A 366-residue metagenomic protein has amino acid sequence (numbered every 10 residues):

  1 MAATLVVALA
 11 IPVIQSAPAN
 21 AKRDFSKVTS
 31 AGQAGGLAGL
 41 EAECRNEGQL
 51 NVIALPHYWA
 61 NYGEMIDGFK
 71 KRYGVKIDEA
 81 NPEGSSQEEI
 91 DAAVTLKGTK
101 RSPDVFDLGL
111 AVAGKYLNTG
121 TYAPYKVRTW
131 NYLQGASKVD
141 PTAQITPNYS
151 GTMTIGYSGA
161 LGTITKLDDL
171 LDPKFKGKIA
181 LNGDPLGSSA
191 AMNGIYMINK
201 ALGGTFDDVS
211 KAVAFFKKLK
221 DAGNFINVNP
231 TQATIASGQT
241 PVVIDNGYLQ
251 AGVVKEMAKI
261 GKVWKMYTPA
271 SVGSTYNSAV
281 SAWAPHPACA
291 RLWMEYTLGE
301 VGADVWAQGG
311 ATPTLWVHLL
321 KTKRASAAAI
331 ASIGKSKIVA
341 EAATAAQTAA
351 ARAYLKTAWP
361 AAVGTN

Functional and structural regions predicted by a protein language model:
M1-E47, T365-N366: Short, low-complexity disordered leader/linker segments with a strong preference for bacterial N-terminal type II
A34-R45, P56-K76: Short, polar/charged alpha-helical segment
E43, E47, G68, R72 (+12 more regions): Structured segments of extracytoplasmic/periplasmic soluble domains in secreted or envelope-associated proteins
N51-I66, D78-V94, R101-Q239: Extracytoplasmic ligand-binding site segments that recognize negatively charged/polar headgroups
V112-K115, V242-G261: A ligand-binding cleft/hinge motif common to bilobed small-molecule-binding domains
G135, S150-M153, V213-K218, N224 (+2 more regions): Periplasmic-binding protein-like
V272, Y276, V280-A340: Mature extracytoplasmic/periplasmic domains
T322-N366: Extracellular/periplasmic bilobal clamshell ligand-binding domains
